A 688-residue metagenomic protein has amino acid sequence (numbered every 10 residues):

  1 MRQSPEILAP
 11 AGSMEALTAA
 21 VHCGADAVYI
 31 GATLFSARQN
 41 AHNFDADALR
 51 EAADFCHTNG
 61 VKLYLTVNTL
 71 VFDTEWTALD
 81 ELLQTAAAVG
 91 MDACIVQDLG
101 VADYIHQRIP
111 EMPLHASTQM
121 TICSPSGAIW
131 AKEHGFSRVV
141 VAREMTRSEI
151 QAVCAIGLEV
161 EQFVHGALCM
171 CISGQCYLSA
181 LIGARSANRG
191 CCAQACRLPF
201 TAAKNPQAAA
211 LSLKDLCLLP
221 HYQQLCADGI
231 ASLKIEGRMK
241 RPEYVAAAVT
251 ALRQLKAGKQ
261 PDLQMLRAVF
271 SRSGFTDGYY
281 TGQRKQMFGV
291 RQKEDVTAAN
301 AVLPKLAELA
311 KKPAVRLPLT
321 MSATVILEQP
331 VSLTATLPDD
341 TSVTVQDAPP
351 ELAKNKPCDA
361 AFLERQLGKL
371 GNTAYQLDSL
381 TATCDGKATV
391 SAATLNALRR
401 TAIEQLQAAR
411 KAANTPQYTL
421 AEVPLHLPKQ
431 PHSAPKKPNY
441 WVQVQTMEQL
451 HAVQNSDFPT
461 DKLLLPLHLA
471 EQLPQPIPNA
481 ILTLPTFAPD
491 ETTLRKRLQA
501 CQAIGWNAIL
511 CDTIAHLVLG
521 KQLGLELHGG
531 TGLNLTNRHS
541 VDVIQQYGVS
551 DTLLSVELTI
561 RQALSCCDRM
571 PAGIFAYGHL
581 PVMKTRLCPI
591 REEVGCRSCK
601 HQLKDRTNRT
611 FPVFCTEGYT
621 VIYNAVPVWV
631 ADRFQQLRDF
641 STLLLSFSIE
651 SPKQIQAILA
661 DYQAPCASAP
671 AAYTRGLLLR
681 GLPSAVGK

Functional and structural regions predicted by a protein language model:
R2-I122, V140-E144, S148-S232, M239-V543 (+1 more regions): Active-site pocket-lining/capping segments in soluble small-molecule metabolic enzymes
P125-S126: Conserved nucleotide-cofactor-binding alpha/beta core module
S137: Long, basic N-terminal domains or extensions that often function in RNA/ssDNA interaction or organelle/cellular
